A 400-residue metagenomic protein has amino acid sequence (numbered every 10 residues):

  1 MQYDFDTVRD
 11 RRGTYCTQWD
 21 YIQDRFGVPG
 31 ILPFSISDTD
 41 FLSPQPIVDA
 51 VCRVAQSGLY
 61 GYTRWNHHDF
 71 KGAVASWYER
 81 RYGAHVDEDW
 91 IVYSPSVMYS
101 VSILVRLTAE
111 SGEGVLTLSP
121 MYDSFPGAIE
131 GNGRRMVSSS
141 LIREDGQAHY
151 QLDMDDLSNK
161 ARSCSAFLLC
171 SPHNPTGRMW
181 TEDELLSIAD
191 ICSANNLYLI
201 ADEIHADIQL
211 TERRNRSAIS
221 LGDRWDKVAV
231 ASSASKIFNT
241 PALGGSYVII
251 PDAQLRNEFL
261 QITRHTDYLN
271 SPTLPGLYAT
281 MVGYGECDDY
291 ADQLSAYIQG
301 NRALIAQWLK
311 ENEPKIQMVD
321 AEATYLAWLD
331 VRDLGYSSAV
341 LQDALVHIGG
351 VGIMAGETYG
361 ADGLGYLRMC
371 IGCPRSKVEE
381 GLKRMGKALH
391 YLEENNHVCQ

Functional and structural regions predicted by a protein language model:
Q2-S96, I103, G283-E286, L392 (+1 more regions): N-terminal small-domain helix-loop-helix segment of the aminotransferase-like
Y60-D190, D207-G222, A229, H397-V398: Conserved core of the PLP fold type I
D87-E88, D320-Y325, L364: Short Gly/Ser/Thr- and Asp/Glu-enriched loop/turn motifs at secondary-structure junctions
N132, A194-N195, G349, L392: Helix C-cap/helix->beta junction micro-motif
R224-Q299, Q307-W308: Conserved core segment of the aminotransferase class I/II
L277, Y297-A306, M318-V331: Conserved glycine-rich beta-strand-loop-beta hairpin in the small C-terminal domain of fold type I
A344-I353, Y359-Q400: PLP-dependent enzyme catalytic core of the Aspartate aminotransferase-like
